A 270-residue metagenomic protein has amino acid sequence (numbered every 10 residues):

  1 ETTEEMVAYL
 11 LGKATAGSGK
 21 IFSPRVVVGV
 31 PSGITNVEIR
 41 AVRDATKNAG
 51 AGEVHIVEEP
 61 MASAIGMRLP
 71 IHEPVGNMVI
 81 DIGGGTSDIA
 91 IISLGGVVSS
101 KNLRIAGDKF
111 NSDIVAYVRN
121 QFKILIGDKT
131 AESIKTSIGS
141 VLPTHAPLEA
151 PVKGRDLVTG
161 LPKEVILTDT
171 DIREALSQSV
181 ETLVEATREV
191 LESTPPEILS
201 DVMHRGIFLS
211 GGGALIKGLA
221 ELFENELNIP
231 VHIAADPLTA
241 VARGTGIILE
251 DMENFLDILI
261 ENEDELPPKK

Functional and structural regions predicted by a protein language model:
E1-I82, A90-I207, A214-K270: Nucleotide/phosphate-binding catalytic cleft detector across ATP-hydrolyzing and phosphate-transferring enzymes
